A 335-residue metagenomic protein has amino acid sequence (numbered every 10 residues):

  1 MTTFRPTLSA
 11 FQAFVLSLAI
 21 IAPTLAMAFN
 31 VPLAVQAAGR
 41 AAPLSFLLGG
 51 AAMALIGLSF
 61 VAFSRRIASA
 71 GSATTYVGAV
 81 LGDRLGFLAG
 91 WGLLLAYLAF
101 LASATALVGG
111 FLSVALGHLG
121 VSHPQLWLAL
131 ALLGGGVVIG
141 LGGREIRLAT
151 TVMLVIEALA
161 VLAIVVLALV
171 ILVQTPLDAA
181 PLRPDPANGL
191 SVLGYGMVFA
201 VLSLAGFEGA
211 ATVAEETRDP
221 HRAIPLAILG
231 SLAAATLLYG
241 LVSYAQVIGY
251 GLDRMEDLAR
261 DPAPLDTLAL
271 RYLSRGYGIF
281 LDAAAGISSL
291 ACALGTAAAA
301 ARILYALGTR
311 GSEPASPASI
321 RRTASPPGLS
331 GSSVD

Functional and structural regions predicted by a protein language model:
M1-V31, V35-A41, M53-L58, A179-P181: Membrane-interface "cap" regions at the ends of multi-pass membrane proteins
T7-L18, G82-A96, L130-G134, A187-A200 (+2 more regions): Select transmembrane alpha-helical segments in multipass membrane proteins
A26-P124, S231-A234, G240-L241: Extracellular loop-to-transmembrane helix junctions
A41, S45, V152-I156, A214-V247 (+2 more regions): Junctions where cytoplasmic loops transition into the N-terminal start of transmembrane alpha-helices in multi-pass
S69, G92-L107, L204, G209-E216 (+1 more regions): Membrane-helix boundary/coupling elements in multi-pass transport proteins
T75-Y76, G82, V114-H118, A227-L294 (+1 more regions): TM-loop-TM module centered on a large, flexible mid-protein loop between adjacent transmembrane helices in multi-pass
H123-Q174, I228-L232: Membrane-interface loop-to-helix entry segments
A158-P184, V201, S243-Y250: Hydrophobic alpha-helical segments and their helix-loop junctions in multi-pass secondary transporters
